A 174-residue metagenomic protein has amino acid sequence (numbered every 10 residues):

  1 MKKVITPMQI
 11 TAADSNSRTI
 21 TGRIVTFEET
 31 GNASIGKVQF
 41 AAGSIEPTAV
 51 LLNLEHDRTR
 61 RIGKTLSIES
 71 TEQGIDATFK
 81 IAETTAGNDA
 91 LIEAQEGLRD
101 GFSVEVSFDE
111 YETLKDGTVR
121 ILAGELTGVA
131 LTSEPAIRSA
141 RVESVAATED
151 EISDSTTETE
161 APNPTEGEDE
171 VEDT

Functional and structural regions predicted by a protein language model:
K3, P7-R23, E28-N32, K37 (+2 more regions): Residue microenvironments linked to proteolytic maturation and disulfide-stabilized extracellular modules
G36-T59: Solvent-exposed beta-hairpin/edge-strand motifs
P164-T174: Long, acidic low-complexity intrinsically disordered regions
